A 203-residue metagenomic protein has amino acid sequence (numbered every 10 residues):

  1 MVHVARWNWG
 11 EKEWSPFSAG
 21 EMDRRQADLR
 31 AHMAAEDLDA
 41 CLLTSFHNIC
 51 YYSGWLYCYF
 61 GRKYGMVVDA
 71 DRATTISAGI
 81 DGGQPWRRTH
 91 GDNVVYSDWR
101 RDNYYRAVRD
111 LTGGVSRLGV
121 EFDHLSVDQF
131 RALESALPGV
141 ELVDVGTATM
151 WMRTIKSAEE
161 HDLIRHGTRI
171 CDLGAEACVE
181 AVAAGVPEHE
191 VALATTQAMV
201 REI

Functional and structural regions predicted by a protein language model:
M1-G174: A composition/biophysics-driven feature that prefers long, compositionally simple stretches
M33, V182, M199: Hydrophobic pocket-lining residues that define ligand/cofactor binding sites across diverse proteins
A136, A177, A181, R201: Active-site catalytic microenvironments for nucleophilic, acid-base chemistry
T168-C178, E188, T196: Active-site pocket-lining segments that scaffold enzyme catalytic pockets across diverse folds
A183-V191: Short, charged, surface-exposed loops that flank catalytic or proteolytic processing sites
E190-E202: Short, well-structured alpha-helical segments that form the helix of a local strand-helix-strand
